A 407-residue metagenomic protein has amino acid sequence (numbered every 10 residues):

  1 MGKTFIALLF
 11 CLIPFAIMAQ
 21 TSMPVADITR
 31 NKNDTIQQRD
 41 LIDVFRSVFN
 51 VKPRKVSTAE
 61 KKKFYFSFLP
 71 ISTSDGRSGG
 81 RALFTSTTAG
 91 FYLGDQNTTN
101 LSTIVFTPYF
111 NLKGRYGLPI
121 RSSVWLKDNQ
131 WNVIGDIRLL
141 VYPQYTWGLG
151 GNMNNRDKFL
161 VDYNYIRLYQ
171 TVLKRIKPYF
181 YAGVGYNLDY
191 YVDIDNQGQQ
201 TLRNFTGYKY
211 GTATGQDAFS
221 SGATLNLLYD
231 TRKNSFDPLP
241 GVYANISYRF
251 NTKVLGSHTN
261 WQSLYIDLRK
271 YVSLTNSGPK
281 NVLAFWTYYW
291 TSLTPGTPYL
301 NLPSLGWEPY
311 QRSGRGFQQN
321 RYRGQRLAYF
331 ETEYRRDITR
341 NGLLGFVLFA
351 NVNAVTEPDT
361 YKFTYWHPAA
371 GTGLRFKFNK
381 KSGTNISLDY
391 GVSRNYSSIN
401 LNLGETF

Functional and structural regions predicted by a protein language model:
M1-V25, V272: Bacterial Sec-dependent N-terminal signal peptides
T21-G135, K209, A213-P238, I338-G345 (+3 more regions): Outer-membrane beta-barrel initiation region
T21-V48, K52-K55, F64, Y145-S277 (+1 more regions): Transmembrane beta-strand segments of outer-membrane beta-barrel domains in Gram-negative and organellar OMPs
P53-A59, A89-D95, S123-D128, T171-P178 (+8 more regions): Outer-membrane beta-barrel proteins
F64-F66, G79-L83, N100, G114-L118 (+9 more regions): Residues that define the transmembrane beta-barrel architecture of outer-membrane proteins
S72-S74, T85-A89, I104-F110, G135-G151 (+9 more regions): Transmembrane beta-barrel strands of outer-membrane/channel proteins
Y109-K174, Y289-W307, F317, T384-G404: Outer-membrane beta-barrel translocator/channel fold
N234-T339: C-terminal outer-membrane beta-barrel translocator/porin domains of Gram-negative envelope proteins and their
